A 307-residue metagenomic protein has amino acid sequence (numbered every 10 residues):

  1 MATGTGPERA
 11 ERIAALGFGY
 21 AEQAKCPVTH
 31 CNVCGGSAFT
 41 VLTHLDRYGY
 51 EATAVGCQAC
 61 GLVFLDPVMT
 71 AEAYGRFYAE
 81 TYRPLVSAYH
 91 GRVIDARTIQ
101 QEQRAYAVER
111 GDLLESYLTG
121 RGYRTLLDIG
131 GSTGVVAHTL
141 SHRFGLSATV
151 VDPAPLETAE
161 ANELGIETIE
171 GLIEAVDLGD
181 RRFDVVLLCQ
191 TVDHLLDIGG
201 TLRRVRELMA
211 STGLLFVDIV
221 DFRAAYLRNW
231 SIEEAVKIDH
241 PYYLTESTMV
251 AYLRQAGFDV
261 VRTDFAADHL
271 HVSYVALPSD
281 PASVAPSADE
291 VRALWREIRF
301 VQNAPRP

Functional and structural regions predicted by a protein language model:
M1-R181, V185-C189, L202, V272 (+1 more regions): Conserved N-terminal segment of class I S-adenosyl-L-methionine
R9-A15, V217-Y242, E246-Y252: Short, glycine-/aromatic-enriched active-site segment of Class I SAM-dependent methyltransferases
H30-T40, E246-T263, P278-D280: A SAM-dependent methyltransferase catalytic signature shared across enzymes that methylate proteins
S87, F144, P153, I219 (+4 more regions): Catalytic cores of nucleotide-enabled group-transfer and carboxylate-activating enzymes in metabolic and assembly-line
A148, L215-V217: Hydrophobic/aromatic residues located in beta-strands of well-ordered beta-sheets within soluble catalytic
N162, Y226-S231, S273-V275: Short aromatic-enriched loop/helix-cap "lid" or pocket-rim segments at secondary-structure transitions that line
Q190-H194: A short His-aromatic
G199-L214: A short glycine-rich, Lys/Arg-flanked "PGG" loop and its adjoining helix->strand segment in the class I
